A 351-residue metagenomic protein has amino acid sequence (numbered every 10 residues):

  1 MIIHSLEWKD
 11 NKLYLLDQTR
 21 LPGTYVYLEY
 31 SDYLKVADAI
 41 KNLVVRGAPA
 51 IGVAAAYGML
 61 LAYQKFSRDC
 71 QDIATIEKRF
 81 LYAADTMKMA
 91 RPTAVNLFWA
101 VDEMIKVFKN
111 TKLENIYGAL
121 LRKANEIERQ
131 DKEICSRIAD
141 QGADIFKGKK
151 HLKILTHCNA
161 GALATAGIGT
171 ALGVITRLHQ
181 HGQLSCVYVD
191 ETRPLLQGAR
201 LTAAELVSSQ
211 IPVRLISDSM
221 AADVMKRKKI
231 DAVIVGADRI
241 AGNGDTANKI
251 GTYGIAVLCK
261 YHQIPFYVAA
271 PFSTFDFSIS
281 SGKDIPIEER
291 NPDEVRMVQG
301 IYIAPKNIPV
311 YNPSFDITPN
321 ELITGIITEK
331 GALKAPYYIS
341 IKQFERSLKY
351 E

Functional and structural regions predicted by a protein language model:
M1-L34, K41: Positively charged, low-complexity intrinsically disordered leader regions
I3, K9-K12, I40, R46-A48 (+7 more regions): Short coil/turn connectors at secondary-structure junctions
I3-K12, D85-K153, K260, F266 (+4 more regions): C-terminal binding/interaction regions
T24-K35, E114, G148, L152 (+1 more regions): Acidic-glycine-rich active-site phosphate/pyrophosphate-binding loop
Y27-Y33, G161-T165, G242-A247: Short, glycine-rich nucleotide/cofactor-binding loops
L28-V44, K78, D144-G148, L152-T156 (+1 more regions): Short, hydrophobic/aliphatic alpha-helical segments
V44-I216: N-terminal active-site beta-alpha-beta segment that forms phosphate/nucleotide-binding and substrate-recognition loops
T192-E351: Conserved phosphate- and dinucleotide-binding cores of soluble alpha/beta proteins, encompassing both enzyme active
